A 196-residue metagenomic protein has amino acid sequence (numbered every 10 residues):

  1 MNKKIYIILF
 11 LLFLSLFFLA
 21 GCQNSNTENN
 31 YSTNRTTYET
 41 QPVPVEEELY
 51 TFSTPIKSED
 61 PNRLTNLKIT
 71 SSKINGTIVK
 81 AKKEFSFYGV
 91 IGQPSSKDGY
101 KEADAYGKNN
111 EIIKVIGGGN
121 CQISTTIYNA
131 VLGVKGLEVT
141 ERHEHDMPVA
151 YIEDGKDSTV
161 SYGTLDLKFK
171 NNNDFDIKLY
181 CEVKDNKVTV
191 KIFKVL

Functional and structural regions predicted by a protein language model:
N2-S25: Sec-dependent N-terminal signal peptides of Gram-positive bacterial secreted proteins and lipoproteins
C22-L196: Well-ordered beta-sheet/strand-loop patches within structured domains
